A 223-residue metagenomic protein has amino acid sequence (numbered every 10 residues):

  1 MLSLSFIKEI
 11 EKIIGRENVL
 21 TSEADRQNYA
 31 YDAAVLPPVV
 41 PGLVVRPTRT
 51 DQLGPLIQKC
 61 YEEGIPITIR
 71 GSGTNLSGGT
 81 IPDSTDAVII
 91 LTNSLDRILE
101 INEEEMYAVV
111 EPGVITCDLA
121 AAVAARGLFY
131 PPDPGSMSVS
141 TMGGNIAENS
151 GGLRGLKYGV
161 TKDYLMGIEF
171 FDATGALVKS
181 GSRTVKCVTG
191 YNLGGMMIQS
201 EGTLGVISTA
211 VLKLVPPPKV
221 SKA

Functional and structural regions predicted by a protein language model:
M1, D25-N28, V44-T48, K59-E62 (+4 more regions): Feature of Fe-S/electron-transfer and energy-metabolism proteins that preferentially highlights extended coupling
M1-Q58, N75-M106, G135: N-terminal flexible segment immediately upstream of the FAD-binding catalytic core in FAD-dependent oxidoreductases
K12-I13, E62, A125, S200: Residues at alpha-helix termini
K59, T80-I81, A122, M196: Hydrophobic/aromatic ligand-binding patch that stacks against planar heteroaromatic rings of cofactors or nucleotides
I65-P66, F129: Residue-level detector of anion-binding/catalytic polar loops
R70-T74: Glycine-rich beta-strand-to-loop/alpha-helix junction loops that act as flexible
R97-I101, V109-A223: FAD-binding subdomain of flavoenzyme oxidoreductases
